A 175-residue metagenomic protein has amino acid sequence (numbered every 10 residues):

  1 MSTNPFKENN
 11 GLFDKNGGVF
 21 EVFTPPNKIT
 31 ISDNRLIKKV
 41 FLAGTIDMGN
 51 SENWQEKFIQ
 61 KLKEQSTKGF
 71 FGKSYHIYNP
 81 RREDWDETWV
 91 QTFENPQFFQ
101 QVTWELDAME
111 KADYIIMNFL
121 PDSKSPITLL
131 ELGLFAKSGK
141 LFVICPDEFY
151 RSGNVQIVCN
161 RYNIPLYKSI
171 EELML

Functional and structural regions predicted by a protein language model:
M1-L175: Conserved catalytic or regulatory cores that recognize and/or transform ribose-phosphate-containing ligands
